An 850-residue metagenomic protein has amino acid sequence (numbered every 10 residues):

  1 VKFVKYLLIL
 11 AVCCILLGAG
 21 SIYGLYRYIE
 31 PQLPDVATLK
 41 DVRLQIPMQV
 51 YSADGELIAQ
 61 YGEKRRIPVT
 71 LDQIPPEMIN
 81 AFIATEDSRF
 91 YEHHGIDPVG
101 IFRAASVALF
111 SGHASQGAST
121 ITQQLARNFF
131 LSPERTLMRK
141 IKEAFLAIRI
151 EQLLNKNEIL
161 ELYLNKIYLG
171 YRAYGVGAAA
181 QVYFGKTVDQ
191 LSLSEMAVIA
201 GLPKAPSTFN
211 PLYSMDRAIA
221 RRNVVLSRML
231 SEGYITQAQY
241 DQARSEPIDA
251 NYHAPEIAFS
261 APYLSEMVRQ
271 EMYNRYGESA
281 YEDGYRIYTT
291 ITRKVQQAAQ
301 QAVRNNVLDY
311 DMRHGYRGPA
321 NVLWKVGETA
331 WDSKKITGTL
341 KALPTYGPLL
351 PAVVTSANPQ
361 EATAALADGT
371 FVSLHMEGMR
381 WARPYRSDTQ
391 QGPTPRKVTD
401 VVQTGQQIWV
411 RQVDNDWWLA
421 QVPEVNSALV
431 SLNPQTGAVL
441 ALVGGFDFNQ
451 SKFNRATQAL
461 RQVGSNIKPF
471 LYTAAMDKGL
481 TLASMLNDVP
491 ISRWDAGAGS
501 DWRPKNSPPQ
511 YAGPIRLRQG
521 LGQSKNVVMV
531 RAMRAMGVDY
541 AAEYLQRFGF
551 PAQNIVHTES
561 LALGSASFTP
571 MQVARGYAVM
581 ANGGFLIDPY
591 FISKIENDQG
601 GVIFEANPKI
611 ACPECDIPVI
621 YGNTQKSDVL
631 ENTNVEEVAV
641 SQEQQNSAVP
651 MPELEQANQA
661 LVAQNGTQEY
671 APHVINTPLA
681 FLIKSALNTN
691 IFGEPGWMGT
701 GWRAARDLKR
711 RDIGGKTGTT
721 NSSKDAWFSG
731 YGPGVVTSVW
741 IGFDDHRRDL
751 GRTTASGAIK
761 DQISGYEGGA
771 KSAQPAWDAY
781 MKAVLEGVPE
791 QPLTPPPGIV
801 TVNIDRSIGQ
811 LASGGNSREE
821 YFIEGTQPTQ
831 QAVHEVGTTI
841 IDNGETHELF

Functional and structural regions predicted by a protein language model:
V1-Y51, R89, A108-L109: N-terminal type II signal-anchor transmembrane helix that functions as the membrane-insertion/stop-transfer segment
I22, R27, S111-L366, A532 (+4 more regions): Non-catalytic, structured segments within soluble enzyme domains
I67-D72, T389-T399, V422-S427, Q450-F470 (+1 more regions): Short active-site loop at a secondary-structure junction that contains or immediately precedes the catalytic residue(s)
M78, T289, R293-Q296, Q300-A302 (+8 more regions): A penicillin-recognizing enzyme superfamily signal
F82-I83, M229, A299, P359 (+7 more regions): Active-site SXXK
Y91-I101, Y174-G177, T236-Q239, F453 (+3 more regions): Short, well-structured active-site flanking segments
F129, I291, L486-I491, K505-F550 (+1 more regions): Active-site-adjacent helix/loop patches that line small-molecule binding or acyl-intermediate pockets
P247, W409, Q458-P514, I587-K609 (+1 more regions): Short, glycine/proline-biased beta-turn/loop segments that scaffold the active-site neighborhood
